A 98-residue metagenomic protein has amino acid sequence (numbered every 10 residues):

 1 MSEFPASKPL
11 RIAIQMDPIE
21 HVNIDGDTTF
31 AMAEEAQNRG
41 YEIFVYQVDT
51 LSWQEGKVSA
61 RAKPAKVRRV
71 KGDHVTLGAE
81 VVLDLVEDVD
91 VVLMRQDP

Functional and structural regions predicted by a protein language model:
M1-P98: ATP-binding N-terminal substructure of ATP-dependent carboxylate-amine bond-forming enzymes
